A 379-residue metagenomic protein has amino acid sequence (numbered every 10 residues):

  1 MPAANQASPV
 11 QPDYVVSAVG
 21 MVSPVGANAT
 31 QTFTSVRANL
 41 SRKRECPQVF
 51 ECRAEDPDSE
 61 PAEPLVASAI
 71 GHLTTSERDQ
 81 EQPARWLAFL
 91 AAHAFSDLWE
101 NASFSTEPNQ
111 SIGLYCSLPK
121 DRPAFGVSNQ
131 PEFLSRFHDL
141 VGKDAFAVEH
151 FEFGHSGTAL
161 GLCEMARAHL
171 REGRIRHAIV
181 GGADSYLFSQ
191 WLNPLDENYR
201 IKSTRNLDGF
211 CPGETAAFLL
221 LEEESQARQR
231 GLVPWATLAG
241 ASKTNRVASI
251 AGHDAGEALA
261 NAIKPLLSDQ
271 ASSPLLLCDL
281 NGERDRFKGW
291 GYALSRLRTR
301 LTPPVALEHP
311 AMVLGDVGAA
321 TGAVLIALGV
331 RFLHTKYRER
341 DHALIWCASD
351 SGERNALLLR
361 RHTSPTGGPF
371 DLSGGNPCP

Functional and structural regions predicted by a protein language model:
P9-S23, A29-A67, T74-T75, E197-Q270 (+3 more regions): Condensing-enzyme catalytic core mediating Claisen C-C bond formation in acyl metabolism
V15-V16, L40-F153, Y186, L266-L301: Conserved beta-ketoacyl condensing-enzyme motif
F33, A92, S96, P131-S135 (+9 more regions): Predominant activation on well-ordered alpha-helical scaffold segments within soluble catalytic domains
L73-S96, H150-G161, T204-A217, G240-S268 (+3 more regions): Active-site pocket-shaping loop/turn-to-helix segments
L140-E152, D196-R205, T302-M312: Glycine/charged-rich beta-loop-alpha catalytic/anionic-binding loops adjacent to active sites
F151-G181, E214-R230, D316-R338: Active-site-proximal alpha-helical scaffold in enzymes
R176-D196, K243-G252, C278-G291, V305-D341 (+2 more regions): Acyl-CoA/ACP chain-elongation machinery
